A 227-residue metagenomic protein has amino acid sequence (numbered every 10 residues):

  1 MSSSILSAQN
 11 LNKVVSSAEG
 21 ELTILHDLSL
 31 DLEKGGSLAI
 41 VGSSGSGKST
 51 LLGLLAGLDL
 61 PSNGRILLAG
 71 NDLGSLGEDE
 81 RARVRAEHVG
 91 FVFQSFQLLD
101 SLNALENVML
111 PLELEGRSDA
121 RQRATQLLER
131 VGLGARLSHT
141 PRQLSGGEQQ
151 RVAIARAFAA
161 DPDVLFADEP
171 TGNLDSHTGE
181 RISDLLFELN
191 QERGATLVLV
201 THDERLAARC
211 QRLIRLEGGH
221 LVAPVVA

Functional and structural regions predicted by a protein language model:
M1-S3, V226-A227: Short, low-complexity, intrinsically disordered N-terminal peptides in bacterial proteins
S4-L216: ABC family nucleotide-binding domain
L213-V225: H-loop (His-switch) and adjacent beta-strand-loop-beta switch element of ABC-type ATPase nucleotide-binding domains
